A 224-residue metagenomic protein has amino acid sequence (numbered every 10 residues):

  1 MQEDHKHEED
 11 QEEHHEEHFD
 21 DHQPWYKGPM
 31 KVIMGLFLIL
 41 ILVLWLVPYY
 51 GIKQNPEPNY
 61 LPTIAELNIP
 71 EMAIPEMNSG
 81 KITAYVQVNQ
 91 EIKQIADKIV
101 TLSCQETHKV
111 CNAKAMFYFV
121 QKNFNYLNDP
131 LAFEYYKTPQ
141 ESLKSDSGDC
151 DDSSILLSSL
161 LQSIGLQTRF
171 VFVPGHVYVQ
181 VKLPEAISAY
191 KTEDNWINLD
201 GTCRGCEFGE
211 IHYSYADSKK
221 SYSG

Functional and structural regions predicted by a protein language model:
M1-E16: N-terminal targeting leaders characterized by basic, low-complexity, disordered sequences that direct proteins
D20-K31: Short, low-complexity patches enriched in S/T/P/G
H22-Q23, I95-V100, L156: Conserved short hydrophobic patches within well-ordered secondary structure
K31-Y49: Hydrophobic membrane-insertion alpha-helices, especially the h-region of bacterial N-terminal signal peptides
Y49-M77: Ser/Thr/Pro/Gly-rich low-complexity linker/stalk segments immediately outside membranes or between
I74-S145, K191-D194, C203: Secondary-structure boundary elements
N112, M116, D146-L157, L161: Active-site nucleophilic cysteine motif
D152-S223: Hydrophobic/aromatic-rich core segments of domains that either
